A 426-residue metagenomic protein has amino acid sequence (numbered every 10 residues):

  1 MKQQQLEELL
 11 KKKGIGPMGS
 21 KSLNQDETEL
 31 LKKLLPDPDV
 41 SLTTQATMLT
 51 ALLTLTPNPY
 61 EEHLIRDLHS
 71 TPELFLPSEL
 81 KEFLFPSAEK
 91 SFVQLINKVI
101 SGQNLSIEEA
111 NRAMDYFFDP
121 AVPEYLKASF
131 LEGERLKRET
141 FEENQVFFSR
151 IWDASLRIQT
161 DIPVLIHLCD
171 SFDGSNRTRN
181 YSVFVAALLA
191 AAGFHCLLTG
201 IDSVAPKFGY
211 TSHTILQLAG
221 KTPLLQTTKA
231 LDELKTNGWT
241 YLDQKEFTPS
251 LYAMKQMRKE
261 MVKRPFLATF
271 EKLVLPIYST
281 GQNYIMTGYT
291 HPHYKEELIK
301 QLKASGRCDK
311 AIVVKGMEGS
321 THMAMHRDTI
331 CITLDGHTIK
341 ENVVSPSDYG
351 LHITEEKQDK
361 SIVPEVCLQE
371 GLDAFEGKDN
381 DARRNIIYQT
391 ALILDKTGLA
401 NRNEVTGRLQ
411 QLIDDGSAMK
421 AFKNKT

Functional and structural regions predicted by a protein language model:
M1-T178, C196, I353-Q358, Q369-D379 (+2 more regions): Acidic, glycine/proline-rich low-complexity segments that act as flexible tails and inter-domain linkers
M48, F130, L216, E271 (+2 more regions): Residue-level signal for inorganic ion chemistry
T54, L136, V185-H195, L218 (+3 more regions): Alpha-helix C-terminal capping segments
D161-D232: A generic, well-ordered mixed alpha/beta core segment in the N-terminal half of proteins
L168, L197-G200, L224-Q226, Y241-Q244 (+2 more regions): General beta-strand structural signal in soluble alpha/beta enzymes
L225-T290: Phosphate/diphosphate-binding glycine-rich loops and adjacent basic-rich segments that engage nucleotide
Q282-M323, R327: Glycine-rich ThDP/TPP pyrophosphate-binding loop and its adjacent helix/strand module within ThDP-dependent enzymes
H337-D395: A hydrophobic, small-residue-rich beta->alpha segment in the mid-to-C-terminal subdomain of diverse proteins
